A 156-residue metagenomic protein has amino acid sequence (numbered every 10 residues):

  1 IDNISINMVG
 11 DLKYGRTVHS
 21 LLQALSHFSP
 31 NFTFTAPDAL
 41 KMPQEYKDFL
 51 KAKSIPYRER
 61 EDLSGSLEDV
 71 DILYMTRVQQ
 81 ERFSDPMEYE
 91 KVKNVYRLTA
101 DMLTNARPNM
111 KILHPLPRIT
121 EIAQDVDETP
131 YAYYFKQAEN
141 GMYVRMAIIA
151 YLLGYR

Functional and structural regions predicted by a protein language model:
I1-R156: Structural/interface elements that position substrates and couple domains in central-metabolism enzymes
